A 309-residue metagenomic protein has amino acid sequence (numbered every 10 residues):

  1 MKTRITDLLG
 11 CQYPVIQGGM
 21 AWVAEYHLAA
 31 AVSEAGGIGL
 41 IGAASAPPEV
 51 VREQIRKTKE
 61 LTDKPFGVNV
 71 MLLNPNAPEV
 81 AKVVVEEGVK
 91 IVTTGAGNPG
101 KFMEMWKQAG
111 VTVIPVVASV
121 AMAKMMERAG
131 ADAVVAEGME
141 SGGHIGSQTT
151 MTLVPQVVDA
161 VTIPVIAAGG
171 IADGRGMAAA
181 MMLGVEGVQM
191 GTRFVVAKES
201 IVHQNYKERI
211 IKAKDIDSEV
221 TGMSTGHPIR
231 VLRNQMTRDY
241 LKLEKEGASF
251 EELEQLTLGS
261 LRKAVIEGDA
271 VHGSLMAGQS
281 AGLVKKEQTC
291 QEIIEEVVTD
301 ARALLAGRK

Functional and structural regions predicted by a protein language model:
M1-P164: Active-site entrance/lid segments in N-terminal catalytic domains of soluble metabolic enzymes
A21-W22, G37-P48, V135-S147, I171-Y206: Glycine-rich phosphate-binding active-site loops on the catalytic face of alpha/beta enzymes
T152-I166, A172-K309: Conserved active-site-proximal phosphate/metal-binding subdomains
